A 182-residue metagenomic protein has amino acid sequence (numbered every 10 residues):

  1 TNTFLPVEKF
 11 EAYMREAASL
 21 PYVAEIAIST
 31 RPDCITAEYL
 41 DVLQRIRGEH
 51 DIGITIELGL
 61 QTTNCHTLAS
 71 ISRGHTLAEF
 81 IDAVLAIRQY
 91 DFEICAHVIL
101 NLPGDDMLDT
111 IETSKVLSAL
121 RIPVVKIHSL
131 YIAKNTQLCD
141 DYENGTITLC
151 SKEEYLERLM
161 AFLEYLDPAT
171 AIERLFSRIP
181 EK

Functional and structural regions predicted by a protein language model:
T1-A83, R88-Q89: Conserved SAM/AdoMet-binding glycine-rich loop
V7-A18, Q44-R47, D106-P123, K152-E153 (+1 more regions): Short, electropositive alpha-helical surface patch
A24, G145, A169-T170: Secondary-structure boundary/capping positions in well-ordered alpha/beta enzyme cores
C34, T62-H66, L102, Y131-K134 (+1 more regions): Feature marks short, surface-exposed loop/turn motifs that line or immediately flank catalytic pockets and channel
E57, I99, E143: Short glycine/serine/threonine-biased micro-segments
A69-G74, Y142-T148: Short glycine-enriched, charge-decorated loop/helix-capping segments at active-site entrances that position
A78-Q137, E153-F176: Conserved C-terminal portion of the radical SAM core fold that forms the substrate/S-adenosylmethionine-binding
Q137-D140, K182: Short aromatic-enriched loop/helix-cap "lid" or pocket-rim segments at secondary-structure transitions that line
